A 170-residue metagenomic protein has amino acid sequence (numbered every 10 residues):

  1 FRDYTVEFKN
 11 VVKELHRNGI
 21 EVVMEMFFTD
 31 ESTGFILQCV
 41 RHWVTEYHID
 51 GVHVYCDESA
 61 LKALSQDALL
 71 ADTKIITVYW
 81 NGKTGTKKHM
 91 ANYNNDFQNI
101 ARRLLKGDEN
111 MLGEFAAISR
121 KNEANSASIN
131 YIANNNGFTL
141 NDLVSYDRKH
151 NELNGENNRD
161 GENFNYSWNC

Functional and structural regions predicted by a protein language model:
F1-Y47, V54: Substrate-binding cleft of carbohydrate-active enzyme catalytic domains
M26-E31, Y55-A60, V78-K83: Short, solvent-exposed turn/loop segments enriched in Gly/Ser/Thr/Pro and often Arg
H48, L61-C170: Conserved alpha/beta catalytic core and glycan-binding cleft of carbohydrate-active enzymes
